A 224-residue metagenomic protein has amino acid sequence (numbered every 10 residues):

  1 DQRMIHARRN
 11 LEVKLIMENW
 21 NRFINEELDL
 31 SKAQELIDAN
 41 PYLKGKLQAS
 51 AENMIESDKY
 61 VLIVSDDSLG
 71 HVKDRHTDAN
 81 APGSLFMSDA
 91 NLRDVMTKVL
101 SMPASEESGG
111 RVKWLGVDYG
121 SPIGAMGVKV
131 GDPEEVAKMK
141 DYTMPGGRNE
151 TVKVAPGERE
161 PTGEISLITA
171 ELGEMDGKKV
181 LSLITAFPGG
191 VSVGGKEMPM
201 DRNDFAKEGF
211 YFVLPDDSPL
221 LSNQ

Functional and structural regions predicted by a protein language model:
D1-K32: Intrinsically disordered, compositionally biased, charge-dense segments
R8, Q34, S50-E52, S105 (+1 more regions): Intrinsic disorder/low-complexity segments
R9, V13, D29-L30, L36 (+2 more regions): Intrinsic-disorder-associated interaction segments
N10, F23, A39-N40, S57 (+2 more regions): Surface-exposed polar/charged interaction patches
L15-E18, L28, V64-D67, M87 (+2 more regions): Short coil/turn linker and secondary-structure boundary residues
N25-V64, G70, F210-Q224: Low-complexity, glycine/serine/proline-rich disordered segments that function as export/translocation leaders
G70-Q224: Functional cores of ribonucleases/endoribonucleases
